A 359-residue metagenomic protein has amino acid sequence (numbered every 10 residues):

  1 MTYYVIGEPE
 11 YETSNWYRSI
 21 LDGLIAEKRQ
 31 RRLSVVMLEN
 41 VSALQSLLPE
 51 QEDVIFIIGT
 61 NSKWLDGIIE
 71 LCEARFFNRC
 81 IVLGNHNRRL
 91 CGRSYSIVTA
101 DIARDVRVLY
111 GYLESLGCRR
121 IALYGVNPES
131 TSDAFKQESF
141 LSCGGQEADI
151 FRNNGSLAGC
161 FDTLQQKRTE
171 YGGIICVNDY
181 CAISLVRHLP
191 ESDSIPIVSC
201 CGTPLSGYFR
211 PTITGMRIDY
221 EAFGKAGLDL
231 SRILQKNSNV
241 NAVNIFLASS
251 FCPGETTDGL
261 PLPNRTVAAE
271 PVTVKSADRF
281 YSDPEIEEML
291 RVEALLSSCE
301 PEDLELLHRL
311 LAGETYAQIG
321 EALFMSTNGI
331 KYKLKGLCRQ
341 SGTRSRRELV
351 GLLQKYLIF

Functional and structural regions predicted by a protein language model:
M1-G111, Q165-T169, G173: Alpha-helical recognition/docking segments in bacterial nutrient-uptake and carbohydrate-utilization systems
N87, S94-L123, L157-D162, A182 (+1 more regions): Hydrophobic alpha-helical segments within soluble ligand-binding/sensing domains
S94-Y95, Q166-G173, Y180-A268: Flexible loop/turn connectors
R107-E147, V243-G259: An alpha-beta-alpha
P284-L295: Short, Lys/Arg-enriched N-terminal segment that forms or immediately precedes the first helix of a structured domain
L296-D303: Short helix-coil-helix linker/hinge
G313-E348: Recognition helix of helix-turn-helix DNA-binding domains
T343-F359: Short, basic, alpha-helical segments at the C-terminal edge of helix-turn-helix-like DNA-binding modules
